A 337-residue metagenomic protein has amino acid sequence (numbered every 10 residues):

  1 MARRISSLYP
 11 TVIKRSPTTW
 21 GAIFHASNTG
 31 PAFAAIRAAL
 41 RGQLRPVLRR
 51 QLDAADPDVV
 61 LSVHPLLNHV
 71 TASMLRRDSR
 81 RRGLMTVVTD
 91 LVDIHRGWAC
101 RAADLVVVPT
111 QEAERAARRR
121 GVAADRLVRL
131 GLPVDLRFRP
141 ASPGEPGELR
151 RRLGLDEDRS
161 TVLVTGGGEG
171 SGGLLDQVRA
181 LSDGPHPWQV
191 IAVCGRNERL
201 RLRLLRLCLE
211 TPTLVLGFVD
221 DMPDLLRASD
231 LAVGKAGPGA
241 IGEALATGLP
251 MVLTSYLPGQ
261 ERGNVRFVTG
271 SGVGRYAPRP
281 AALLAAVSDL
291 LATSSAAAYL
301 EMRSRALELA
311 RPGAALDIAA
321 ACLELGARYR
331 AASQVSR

Functional and structural regions predicted by a protein language model:
M1-A55: Conserved N-terminal ligand/cofactor-binding loop architecture of enzyme catalytic domains
L52, R80, T86, R96-L105: A conserved, positively charged/aromatic
D104-T161, G166-G168, R196: A nucleotide-sugar donor-handling region in carbohydrate enzymes
G144-R151, L155-A228, R262: Donor-nucleotide binding loops and adjacent catalytic segments primarily of GT-B fold Leloir glycosyltransferases
E145, R275, P280, S288-L309 (+1 more regions): Conserved donor-nucleotide binding/catalytic region of nucleotide-linked donor-dependent transferases
M222-G263: A donor-sugar binding/catalytic signature common to diverse glycosyltransferases and related nucleotide-sugar
G259-D289: Change "using UDP/GDP/dTDP sugars" to "using nucleotide sugars
R311-R337: C-terminal alpha-helical cap of glycosyltransferases
